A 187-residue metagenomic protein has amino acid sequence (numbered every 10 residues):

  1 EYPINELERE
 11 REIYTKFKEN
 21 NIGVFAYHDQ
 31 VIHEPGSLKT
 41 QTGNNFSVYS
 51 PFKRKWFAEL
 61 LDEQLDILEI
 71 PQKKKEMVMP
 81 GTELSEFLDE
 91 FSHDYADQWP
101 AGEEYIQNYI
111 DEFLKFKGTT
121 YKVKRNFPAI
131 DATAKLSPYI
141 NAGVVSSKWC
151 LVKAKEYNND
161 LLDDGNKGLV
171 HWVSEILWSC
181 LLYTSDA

Functional and structural regions predicted by a protein language model:
E1-Q64, L162: Trp/Phe/Arg-rich N-terminal binding region typifying the photolyase-homology
N45, S50-S185: Glycine/tryptophan-enriched, flexible segments
